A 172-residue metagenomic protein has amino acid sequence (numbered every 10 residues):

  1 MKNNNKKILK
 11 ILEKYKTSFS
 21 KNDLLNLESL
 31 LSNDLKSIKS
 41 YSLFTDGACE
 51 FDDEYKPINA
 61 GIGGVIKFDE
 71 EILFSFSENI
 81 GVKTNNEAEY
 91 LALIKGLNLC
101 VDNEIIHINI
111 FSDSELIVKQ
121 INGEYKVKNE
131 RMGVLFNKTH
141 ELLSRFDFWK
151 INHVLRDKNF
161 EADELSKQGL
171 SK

Functional and structural regions predicted by a protein language model:
M1-I38, L73, E164, Q168-K172: Intrinsically disordered, low-complexity regions
L9, I58-N59, I72-F76, I105 (+1 more regions): Generic detector of short, locally flexible boundary/turn motifs and exposed helical patches
S20, L35-K36, F68-D69, N109-D113: Short hydrophobic/aromatic-rich motifs at helix boundaries and adjacent loops
K36-E87: RNase H-like nuclease fold core
L43, F74-S112: Acidic helix/loop or adjacent segment enriched in Glu/Asp that either coordinates divalent metal
A48-D53, I94, N98-L165: RNase H catalytic domain
G61-V65, K83, I94-K95, K128-E130 (+1 more regions): Short, low-complexity, polar/charged sequence segments that are solvent-exposed and flexible
